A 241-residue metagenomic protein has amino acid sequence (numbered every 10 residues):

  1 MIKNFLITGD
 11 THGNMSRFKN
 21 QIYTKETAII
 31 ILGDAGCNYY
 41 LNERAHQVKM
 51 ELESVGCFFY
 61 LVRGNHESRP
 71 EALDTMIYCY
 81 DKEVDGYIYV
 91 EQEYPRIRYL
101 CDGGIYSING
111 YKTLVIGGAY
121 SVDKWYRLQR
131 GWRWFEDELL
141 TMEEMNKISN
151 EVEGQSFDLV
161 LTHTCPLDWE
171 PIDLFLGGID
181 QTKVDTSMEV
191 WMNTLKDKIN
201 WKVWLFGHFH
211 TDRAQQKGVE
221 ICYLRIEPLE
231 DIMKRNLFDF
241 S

Functional and structural regions predicted by a protein language model:
M1-I2, K25-E26, G56, G110 (+2 more regions): A general structural motif
M1-L6, I105-V115, L159, Q216-E220: Beta-strand-turn-beta hairpins that frame and shape the catalytic cleft of phosphate-ester-processing enzymes
I7-G9, I29-D34, F59-H66, Y99-C101 (+4 more regions): Active-site neighborhood of phospho(di)ester-bond hydrolases with catalytic His/Asp-centered motifs
T8, G13-I108, Q181, M192: Core catalytic region of metal-dependent phosphoesterases/phosphodiesterases, especially metallo-beta-lactamase-like
H12-N14, G36-C37, H66-S68, G118-V122 (+3 more regions): Short, solvent-exposed loop/turn segments at secondary-structure junctions
R17-F18, Y40-E43, E71-D74, Y126 (+3 more regions): A short acidic (Asp/Glu
M50, Y60-V62, I77, D81-V84 (+1 more regions): Conserved beta-sheet core of the metallophosphoesterase superfamily
V84, Y89, N109-T186: Active-site-proximal loop/helix segment associated with metal-binding centers of metalloenzymes
